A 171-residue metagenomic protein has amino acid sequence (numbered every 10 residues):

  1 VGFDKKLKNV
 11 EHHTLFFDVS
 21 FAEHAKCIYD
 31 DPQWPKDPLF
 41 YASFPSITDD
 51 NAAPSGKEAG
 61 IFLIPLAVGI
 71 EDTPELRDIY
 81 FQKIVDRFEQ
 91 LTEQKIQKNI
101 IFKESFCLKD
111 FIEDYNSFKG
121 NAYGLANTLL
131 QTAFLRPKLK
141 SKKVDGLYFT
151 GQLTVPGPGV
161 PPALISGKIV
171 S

Functional and structural regions predicted by a protein language model:
V1-A53: Mid-domain catalytic core of redox enzymes that form a hydrophobic substrate pocket/lid adjacent to a catalytic redox
D4, P54-R87: Conserved FAD/dinucleotide-binding core of flavoprotein oxidoreductases
K6-L7, Q33-P35, P74-E113: Flavin-binding catalytic cores
L7-N9, T48-N51, V68-E71, V155-P158: Flexible loop/turn segments at secondary-structure boundaries
Y41, Q94-P156: A glycine-rich dinucleotide-binding beta-alpha-beta segment and adjacent secondary-structure elements that constitute
D50-K57, K138-K143: Short glycine/proline-enriched loop/turn "hinge" motifs that connect secondary-structure elements and lie
F62, F88, L147, G151 (+1 more regions): Hydrophobic, well-ordered secondary-structure elements that form the walls of internal hydrophobic environments
Q152-S171: A conserved FAD-binding loop/helix module that cradles the flavin
